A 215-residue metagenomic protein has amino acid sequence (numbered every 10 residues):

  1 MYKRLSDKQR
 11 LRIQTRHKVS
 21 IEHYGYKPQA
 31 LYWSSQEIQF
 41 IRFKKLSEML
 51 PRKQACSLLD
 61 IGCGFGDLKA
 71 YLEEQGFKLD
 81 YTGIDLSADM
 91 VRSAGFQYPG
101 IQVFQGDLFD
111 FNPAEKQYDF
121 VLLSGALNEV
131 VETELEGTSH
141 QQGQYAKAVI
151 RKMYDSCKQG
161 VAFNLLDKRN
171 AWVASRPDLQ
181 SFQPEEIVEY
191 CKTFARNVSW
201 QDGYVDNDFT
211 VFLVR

Functional and structural regions predicted by a protein language model:
M1-K27: N-terminal, positively charged/glycine-rich alpha-helical extensions of SAM-dependent methyltransferases
E37-Q54, Y71: Conserved alpha-helix/loop element of class I SAM-dependent methyltransferases that forms part of the SAM/SAH-binding
L59, F65-D110: Class I SAM-dependent methyltransferase SAM/SAH-binding core
P113-F120: A short acidic, Gly/Pro-enriched loop at the edge of an enzyme's catalytic core that lines a small-molecule cofactor
F120-H140: A short SAM/SAH-binding and catalytic strip from SAM-dependent methyltransferases
C157-L166: Conserved beta-strand signature within the Rossmann-like core of class I S-adenosyl-L-methionine
L179-A195: Short alpha-helix
W200-R215: Core SAM-dependent methyltransferase catalytic element
